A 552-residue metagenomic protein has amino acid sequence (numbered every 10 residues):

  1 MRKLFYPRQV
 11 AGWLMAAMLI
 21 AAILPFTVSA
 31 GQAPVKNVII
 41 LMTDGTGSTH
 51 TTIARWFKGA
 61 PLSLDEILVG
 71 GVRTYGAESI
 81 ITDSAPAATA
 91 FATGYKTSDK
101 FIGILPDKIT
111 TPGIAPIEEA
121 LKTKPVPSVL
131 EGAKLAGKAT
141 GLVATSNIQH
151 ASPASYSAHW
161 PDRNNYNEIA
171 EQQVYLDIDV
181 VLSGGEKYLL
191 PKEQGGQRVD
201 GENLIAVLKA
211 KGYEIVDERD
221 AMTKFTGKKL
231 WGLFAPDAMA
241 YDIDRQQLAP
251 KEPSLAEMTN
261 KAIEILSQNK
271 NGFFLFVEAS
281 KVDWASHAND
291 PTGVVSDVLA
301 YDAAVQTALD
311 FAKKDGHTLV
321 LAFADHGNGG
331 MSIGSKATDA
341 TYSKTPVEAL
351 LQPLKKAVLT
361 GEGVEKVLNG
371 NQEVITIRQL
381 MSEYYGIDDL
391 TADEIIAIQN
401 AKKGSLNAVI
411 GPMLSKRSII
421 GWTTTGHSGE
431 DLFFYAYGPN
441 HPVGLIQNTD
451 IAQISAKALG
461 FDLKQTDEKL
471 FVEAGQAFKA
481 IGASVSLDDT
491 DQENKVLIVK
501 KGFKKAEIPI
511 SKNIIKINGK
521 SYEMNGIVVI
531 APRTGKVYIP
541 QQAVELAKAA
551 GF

Functional and structural regions predicted by a protein language model:
R2-L14: Bacterial N-terminal signal peptides that target proteins for export
W13-P25: Bacterial N-terminal signal peptides
I23-A33: Sec-dependent signal peptide cleavage junction
V28, T74-S79, V129-L130: Short secondary-structure capping/turn segments at boundaries of alpha-helices and beta-strands
K36-N37, T46-T51, W56-T89, T93 (+4 more regions): A post-motif C-terminal structural segment
K96-E171, D177, G185: Extracytoplasmic mature domains of secreted/periplasmic and thylakoid-lumen proteins
